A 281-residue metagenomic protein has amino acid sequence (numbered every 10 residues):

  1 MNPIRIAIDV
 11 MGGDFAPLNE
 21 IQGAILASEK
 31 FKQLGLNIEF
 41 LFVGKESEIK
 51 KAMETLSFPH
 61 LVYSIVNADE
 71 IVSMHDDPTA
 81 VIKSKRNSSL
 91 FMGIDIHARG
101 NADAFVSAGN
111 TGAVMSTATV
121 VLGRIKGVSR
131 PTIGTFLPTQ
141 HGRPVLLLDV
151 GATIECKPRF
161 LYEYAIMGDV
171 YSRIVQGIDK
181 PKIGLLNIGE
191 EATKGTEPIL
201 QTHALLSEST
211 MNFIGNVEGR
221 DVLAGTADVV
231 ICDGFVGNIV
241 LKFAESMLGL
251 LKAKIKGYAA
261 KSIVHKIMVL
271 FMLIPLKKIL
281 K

Functional and structural regions predicted by a protein language model:
M1-D14, A24-E39: Generic N-terminal amphipathic, Lys/Arg-enriched alpha-helix
I8, A102-A113, T117: A short, small-residue-rich loop immediately preceding and capping a beta-strand
A16-N19, F31, G35-L41, K50 (+4 more regions): Glycine-rich phosphate/diphosphate-binding loop of Rossmann-like nucleotide-binding domains
G23-S28, A113, T117-G134, Q201-L206 (+1 more regions): A glycine- and small-aliphatic-rich helix-loop capping segment at beta-alpha/alpha-beta transitions that lines
F58-A102: Phosphate/nucleotide-donor binding subsite
T119-T132, T139-R143, L147, T226-V230 (+1 more regions): Glycine-rich phosphate/nucleotide-binding loop
P131-R173, K281: Short, glycine-/small-residue-rich phosphate/pyrophosphate-handling segment
